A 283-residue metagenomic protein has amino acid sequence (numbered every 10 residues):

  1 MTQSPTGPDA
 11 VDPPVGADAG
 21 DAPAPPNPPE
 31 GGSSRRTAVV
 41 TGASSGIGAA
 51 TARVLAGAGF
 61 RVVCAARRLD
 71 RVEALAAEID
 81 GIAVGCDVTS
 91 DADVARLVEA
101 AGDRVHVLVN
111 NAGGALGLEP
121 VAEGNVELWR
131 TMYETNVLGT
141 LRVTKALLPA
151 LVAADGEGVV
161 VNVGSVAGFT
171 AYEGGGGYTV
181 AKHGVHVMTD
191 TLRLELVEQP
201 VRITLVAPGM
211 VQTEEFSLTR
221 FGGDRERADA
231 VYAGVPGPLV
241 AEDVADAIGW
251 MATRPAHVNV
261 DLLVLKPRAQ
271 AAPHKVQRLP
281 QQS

Functional and structural regions predicted by a protein language model:
S44-S45: Conserved glycine-rich cofactor-binding loop
A58-E73: Conserved glycine-rich Rossmann-like NAD(P)H-binding loop of the short-chain dehydrogenase/reductase
G85-R96, V126: The beta1-alpha1 cofactor-binding region of Rossmann-like NAD(H)/NADP(H)-dependent oxidoreductases
E119-V121, L128-T131: Substrate-binding pocket helix/loop in short-chain dehydrogenase/reductase
T144, A181: Active-site helix of classical SDR
S165: Residue(s) in the substrate-gating loop at a strand-loop-helix junction that position the organic substrate next
L205-V206, R225-H274, R278: C-terminal helical subdomain
